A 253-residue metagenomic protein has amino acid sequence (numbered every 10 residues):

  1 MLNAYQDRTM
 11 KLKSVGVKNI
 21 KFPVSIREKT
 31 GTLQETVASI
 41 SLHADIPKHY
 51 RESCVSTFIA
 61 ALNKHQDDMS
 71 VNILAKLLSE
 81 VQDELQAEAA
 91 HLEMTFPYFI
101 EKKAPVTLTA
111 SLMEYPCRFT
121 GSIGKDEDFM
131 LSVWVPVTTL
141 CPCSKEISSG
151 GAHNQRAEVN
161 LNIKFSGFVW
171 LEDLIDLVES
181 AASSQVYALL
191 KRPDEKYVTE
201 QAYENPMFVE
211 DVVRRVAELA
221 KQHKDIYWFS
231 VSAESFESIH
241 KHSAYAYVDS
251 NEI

Functional and structural regions predicted by a protein language model:
M1-I253: N-terminal intrinsically disordered, cationic/polar leader segments that include organellar targeting peptides
